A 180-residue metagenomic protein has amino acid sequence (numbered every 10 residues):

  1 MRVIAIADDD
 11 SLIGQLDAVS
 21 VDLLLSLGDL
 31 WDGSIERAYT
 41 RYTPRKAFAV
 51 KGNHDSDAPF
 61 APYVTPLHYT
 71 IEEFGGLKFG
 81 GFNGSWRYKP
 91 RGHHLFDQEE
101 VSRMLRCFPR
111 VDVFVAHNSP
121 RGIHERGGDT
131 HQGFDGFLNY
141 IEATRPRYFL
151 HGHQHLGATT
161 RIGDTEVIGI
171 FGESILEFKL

Functional and structural regions predicted by a protein language model:
M1-I4, I71-G81, V113, R161-V167 (+1 more regions): Beta-strand-turn-beta hairpins that frame and shape the catalytic cleft of phosphate-ester-processing enzymes
M1-T43, R106-R110: N-terminal active-site segment of His-dependent metallophosphoesterases
D8, L24, D29, G52 (+5 more regions): Divalent metal-coordination and catalytic microenvironments
D9-G14, F48-V50, H54-G133: Conserved catalytic scaffold of divalent metal-dependent phosphoesterases
D10-G14, L30-E36, N53-P59, R87-R91 (+3 more regions): Active-site environment of divalent metal-dependent phosphoester hydrolases
S20, T43-R45, P62, G75 (+1 more regions): Short, structured coil segments at secondary-structure junctions
I35-R41, D57-P62, G75-F79, L176-L180: Short, charged, surface-exposed secondary-structure boundary motifs
Y39, K46-V50, E125-L180: Conserved beta-sheet core of the metallophosphoesterase superfamily
